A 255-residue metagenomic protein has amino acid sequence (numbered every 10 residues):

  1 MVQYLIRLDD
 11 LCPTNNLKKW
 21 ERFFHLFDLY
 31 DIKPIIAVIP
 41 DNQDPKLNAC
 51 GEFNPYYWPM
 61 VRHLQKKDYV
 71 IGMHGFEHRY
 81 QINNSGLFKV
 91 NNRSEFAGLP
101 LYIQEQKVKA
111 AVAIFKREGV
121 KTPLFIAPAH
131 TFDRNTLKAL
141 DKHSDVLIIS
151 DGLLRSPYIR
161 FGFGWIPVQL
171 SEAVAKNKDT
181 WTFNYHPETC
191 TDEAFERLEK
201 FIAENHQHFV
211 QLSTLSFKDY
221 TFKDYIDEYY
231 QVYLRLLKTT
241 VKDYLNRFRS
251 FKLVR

Functional and structural regions predicted by a protein language model:
M1-L124, T131-G164, Q169-K178, C190-R255: Catalytic alpha-helical scaffold of carbohydrate-active enzymes acting on polysaccharides/glycoconjugates
F125, F183: Divalent metal-coordination and catalytic microenvironments
Y185-E188: Short, loop-centered acidic/histidine patches that primarily coordinate divalent metals
